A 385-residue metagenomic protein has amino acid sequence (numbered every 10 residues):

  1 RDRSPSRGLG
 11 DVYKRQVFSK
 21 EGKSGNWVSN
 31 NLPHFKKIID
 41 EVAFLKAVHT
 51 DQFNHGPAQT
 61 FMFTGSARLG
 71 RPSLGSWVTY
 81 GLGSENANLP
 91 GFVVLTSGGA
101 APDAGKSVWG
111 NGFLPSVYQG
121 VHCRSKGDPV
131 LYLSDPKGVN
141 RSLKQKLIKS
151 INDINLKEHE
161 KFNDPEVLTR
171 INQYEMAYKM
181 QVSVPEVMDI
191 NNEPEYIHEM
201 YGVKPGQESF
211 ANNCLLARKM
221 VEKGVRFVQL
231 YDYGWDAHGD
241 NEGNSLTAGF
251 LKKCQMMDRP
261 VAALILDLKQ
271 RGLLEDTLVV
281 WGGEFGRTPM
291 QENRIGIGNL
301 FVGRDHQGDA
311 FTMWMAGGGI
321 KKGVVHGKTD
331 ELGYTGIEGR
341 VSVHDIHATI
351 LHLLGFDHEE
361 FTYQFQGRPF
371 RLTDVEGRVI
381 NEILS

Functional and structural regions predicted by a protein language model:
R1, R7-S385: Ligand-binding pockets and gating/stacking loops
